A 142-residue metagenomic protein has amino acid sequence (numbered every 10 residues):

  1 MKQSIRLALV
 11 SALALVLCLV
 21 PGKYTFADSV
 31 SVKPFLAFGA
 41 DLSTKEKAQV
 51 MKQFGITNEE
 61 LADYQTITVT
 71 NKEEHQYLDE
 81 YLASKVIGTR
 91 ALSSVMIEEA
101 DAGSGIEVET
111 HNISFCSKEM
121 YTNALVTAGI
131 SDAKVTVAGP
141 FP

Functional and structural regions predicted by a protein language model:
S4-Y24: Sec-dependent N-terminal signal peptides of Gram-positive bacterial secreted proteins and lipoproteins
F26-K134: N-terminal, leucine/charged-rich tether regions that mediate assembly and partner docking in large macromolecular
V137-G139: Active-site neighborhood for divalent-cation/phosphate handling
